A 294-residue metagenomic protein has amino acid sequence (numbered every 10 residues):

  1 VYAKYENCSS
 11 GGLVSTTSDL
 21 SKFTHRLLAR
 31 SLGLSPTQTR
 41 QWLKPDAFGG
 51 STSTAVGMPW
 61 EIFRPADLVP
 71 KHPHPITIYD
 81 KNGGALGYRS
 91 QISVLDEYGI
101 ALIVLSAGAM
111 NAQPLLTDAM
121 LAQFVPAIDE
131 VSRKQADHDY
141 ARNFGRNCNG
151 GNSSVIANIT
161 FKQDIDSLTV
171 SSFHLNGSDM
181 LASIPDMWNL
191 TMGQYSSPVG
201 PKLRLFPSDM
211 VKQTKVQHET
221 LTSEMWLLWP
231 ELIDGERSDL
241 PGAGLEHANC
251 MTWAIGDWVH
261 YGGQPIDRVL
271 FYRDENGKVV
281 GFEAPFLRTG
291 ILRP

Functional and structural regions predicted by a protein language model:
Y2-P294: Catalytic loop of the DD-peptidase/beta-lactamase superfamily, centered on the K-T-G motif and neighboring
